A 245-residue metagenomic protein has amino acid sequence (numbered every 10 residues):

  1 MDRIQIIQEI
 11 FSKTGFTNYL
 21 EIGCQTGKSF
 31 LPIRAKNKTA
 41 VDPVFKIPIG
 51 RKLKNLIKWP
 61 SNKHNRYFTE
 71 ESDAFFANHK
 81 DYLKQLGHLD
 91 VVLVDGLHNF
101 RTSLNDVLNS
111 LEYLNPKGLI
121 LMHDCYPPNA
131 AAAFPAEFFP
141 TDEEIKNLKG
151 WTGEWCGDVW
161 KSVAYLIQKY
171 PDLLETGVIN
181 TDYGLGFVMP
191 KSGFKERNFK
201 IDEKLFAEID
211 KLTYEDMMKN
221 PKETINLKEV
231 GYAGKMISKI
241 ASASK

Functional and structural regions predicted by a protein language model:
M1-L93, L97-K245: A short alpha-helical cap/connector motif
